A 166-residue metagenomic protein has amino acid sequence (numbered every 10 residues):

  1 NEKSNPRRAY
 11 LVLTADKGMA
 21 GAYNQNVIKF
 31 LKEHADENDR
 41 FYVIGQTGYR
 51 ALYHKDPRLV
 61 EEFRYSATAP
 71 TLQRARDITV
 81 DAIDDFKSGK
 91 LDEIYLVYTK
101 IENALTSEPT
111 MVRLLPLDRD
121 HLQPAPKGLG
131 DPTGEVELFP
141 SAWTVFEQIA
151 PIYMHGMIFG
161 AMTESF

Functional and structural regions predicted by a protein language model:
N1-F166: C-terminal beta-strand-loop-alpha-helix "lid" module of Rossmann-like NAD(P)-dependent dehydrogenases
